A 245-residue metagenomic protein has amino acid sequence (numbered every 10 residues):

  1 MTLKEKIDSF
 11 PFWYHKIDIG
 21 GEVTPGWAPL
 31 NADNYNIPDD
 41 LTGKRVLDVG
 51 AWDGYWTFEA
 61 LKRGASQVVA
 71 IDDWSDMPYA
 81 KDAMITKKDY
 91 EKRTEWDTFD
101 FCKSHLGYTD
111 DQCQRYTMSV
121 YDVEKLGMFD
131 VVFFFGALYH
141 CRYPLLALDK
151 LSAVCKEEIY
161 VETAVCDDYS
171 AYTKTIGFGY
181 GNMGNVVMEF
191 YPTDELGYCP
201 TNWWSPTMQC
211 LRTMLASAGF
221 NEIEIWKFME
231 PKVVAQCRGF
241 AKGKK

Functional and structural regions predicted by a protein language model:
M1-I19: N-terminal, positively charged/glycine-rich alpha-helical extensions of SAM-dependent methyltransferases
E22-K44: Conserved alpha-helix/loop element of class I SAM-dependent methyltransferases that forms part of the SAM/SAH-binding
K44-W52: Conserved class I S-adenosyl-L-methionine
D53-A65: Conserved SAM-binding loop of SAM-dependent methyltransferases across substrates and taxa, primarily the Class I
Q67-D73: Conserved SAM-binding motif I beta-strand of class I
K88-E124: S-adenosyl-L-methionine
V120-K125, F129, R142-K244: S-adenosyl-L-methionine-dependent methyltransferase catalytic module, highlighting the catalytic core
F133: A conserved beta-strand element that flanks and buttresses the S-adenosyl-L-methionine
